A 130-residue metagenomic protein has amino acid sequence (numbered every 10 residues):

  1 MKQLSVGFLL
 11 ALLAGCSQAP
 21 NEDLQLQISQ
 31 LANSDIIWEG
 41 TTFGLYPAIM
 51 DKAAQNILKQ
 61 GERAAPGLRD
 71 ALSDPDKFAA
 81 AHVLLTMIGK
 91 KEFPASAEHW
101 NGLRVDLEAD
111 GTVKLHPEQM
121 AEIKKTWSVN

Functional and structural regions predicted by a protein language model:
S5-L13: Bacterial N-terminal signal peptides
C16-N130: Extended repeat-based scaffolds of very large eukaryotic assembly and lipid-transport proteins
